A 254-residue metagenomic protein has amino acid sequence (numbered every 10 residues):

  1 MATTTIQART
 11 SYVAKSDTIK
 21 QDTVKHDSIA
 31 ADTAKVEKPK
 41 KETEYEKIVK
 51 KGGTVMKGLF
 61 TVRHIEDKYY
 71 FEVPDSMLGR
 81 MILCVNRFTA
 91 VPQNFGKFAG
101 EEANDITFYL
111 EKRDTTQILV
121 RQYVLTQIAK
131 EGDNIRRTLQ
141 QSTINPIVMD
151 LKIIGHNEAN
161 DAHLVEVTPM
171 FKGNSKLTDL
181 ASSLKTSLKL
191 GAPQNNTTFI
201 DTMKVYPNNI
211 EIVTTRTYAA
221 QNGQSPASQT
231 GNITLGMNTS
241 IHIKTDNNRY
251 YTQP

Functional and structural regions predicted by a protein language model:
M1-S16: Bacterial Sec-dependent N-terminal signal peptides
Y12-P254: Auxiliary tRNA-acceptor-end handling modules of aminoacyl-tRNA synthetases
